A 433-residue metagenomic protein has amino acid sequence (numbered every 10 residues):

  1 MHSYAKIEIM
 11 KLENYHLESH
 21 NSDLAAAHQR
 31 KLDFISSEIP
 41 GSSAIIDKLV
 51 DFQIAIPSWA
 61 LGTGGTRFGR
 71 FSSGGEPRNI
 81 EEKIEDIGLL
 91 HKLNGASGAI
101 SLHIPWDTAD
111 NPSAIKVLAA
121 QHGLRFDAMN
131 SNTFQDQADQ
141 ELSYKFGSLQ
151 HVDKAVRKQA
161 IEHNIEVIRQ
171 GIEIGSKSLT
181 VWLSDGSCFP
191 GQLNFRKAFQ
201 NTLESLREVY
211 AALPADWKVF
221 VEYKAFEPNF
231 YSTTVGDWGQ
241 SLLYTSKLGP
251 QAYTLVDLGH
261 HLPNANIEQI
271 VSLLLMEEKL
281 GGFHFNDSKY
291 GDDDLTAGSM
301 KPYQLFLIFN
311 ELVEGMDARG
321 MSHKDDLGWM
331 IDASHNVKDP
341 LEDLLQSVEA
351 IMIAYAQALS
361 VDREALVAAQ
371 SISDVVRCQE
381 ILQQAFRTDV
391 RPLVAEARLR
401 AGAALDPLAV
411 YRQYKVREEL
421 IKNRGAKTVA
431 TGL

Functional and structural regions predicted by a protein language model:
Y4-G65, G69-F71, R78, G88 (+7 more regions): Histidine-acidic metal/acid-base catalytic patches
K11, G65, R70-F71, P77-A120: Basic, amphipathic N-terminal segments that precede the first structured/catalytic domain
L49-L61, I104-D139: Glycine-rich, aromatic-flanked loop segments that form ligand/cofactor-binding clefts across common enzyme folds
F68-G69, Q137-K158, L183-R196: Surface-exposed, active-site-proximal loop segments in enzymatic domains
W106-I115, L149-E166: Glycine-rich anion/phosphate-binding loops
H122-S131, Q150-K158, A198-A212, W238-K247: Acidic, His- and aromatic-enriched active-site or binding-groove loops in soluble protein domains that engage sugars
W217-P228: Aromatic-lined carbohydrate-recognition surfaces of secreted/lumenal glycan-active proteins
